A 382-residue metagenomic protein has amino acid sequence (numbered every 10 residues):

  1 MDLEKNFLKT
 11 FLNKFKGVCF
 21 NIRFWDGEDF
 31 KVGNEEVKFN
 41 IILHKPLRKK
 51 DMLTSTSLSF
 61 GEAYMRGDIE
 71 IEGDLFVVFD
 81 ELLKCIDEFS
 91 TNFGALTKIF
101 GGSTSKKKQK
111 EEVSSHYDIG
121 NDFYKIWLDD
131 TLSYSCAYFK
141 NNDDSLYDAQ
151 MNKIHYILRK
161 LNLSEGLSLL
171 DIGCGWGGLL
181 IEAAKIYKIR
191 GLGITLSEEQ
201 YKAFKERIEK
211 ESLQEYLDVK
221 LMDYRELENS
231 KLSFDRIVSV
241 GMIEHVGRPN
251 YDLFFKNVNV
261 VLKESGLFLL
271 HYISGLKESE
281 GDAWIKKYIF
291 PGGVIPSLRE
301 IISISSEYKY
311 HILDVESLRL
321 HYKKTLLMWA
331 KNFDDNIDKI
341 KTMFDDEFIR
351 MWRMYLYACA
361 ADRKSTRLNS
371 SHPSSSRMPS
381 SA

Functional and structural regions predicted by a protein language model:
M1-Q150, Y156-R159: Feature captures hydrophobic
E165-G173: Conserved class I S-adenosyl-L-methionine
W176-Y187: Conserved SAM-binding loop of SAM-dependent methyltransferases across substrates and taxa, primarily the Class I
R225-I237: A short acidic, Gly/Pro-enriched loop at the edge of an enzyme's catalytic core that lines a small-molecule cofactor
D252-E264: A short glycine-rich, Lys/Arg-flanked "PGG" loop and its adjoining helix->strand segment in the class I
S265-I273: Conserved beta-strand signature within the Rossmann-like core of class I S-adenosyl-L-methionine
I273-R367: Substrate-binding/catalytic lobe of Class I Rossmann-like enzymes that use SAM or dcSAM, i.e., the mid-to-C-terminal
L368-A382: Positively charged, low-complexity/disordered segments
